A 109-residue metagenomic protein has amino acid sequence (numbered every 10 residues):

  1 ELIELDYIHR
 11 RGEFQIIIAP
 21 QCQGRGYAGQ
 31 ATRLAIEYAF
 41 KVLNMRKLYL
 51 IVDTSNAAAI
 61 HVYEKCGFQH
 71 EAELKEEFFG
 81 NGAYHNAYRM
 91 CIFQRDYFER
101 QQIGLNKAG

Functional and structural regions predicted by a protein language model:
E1, I51-N56: Conserved, charge-rich beta-strand/loop surface module that forms ligand/interface-binding patches within domains
E1-Q23, F93-Y97, Q101-G109: Acetyl-CoA-dependent GNAT
Y7-H9, N44, A57: Short strand-connecting beta-turns/loops that link adjacent beta-strands
R25, G29, K41, T54-A72: Conserved active-site alpha-helix within GNAT-family acetyltransferase domains
K41-I51: Conserved GNAT acetyl-CoA-binding A-motif
Y49-V52, Q69-N86: Conserved catalytic-core motifs of GNAT/GCN5-like acyltransferases
